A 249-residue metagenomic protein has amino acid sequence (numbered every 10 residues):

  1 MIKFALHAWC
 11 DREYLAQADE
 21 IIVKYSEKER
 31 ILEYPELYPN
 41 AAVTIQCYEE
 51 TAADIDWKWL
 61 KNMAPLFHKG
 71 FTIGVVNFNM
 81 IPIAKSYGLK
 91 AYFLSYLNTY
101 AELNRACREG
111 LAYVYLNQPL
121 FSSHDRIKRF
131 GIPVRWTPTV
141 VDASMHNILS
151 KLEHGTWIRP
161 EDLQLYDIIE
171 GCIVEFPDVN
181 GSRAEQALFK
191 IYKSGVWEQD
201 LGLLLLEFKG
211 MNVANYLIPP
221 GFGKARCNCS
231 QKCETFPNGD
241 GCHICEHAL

Functional and structural regions predicted by a protein language model:
M1-L249: Active-site pocket-lining/capping segments in soluble small-molecule metabolic enzymes
